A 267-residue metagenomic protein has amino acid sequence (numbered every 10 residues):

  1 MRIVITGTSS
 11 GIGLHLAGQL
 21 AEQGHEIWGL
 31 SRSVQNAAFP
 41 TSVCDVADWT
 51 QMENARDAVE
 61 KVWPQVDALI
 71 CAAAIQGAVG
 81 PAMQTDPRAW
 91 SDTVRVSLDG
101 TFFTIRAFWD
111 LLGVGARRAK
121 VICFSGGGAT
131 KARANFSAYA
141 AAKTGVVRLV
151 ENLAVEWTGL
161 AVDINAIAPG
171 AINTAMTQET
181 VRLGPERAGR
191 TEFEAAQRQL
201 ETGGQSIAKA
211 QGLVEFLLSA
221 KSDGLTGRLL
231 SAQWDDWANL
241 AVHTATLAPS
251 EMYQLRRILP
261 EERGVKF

Functional and structural regions predicted by a protein language model:
S9, A17: N-terminal Rossmann NAD(P)H-binding glycine-rich loop of SDR-like oxidoreductase domains
C44-N54, P87: The beta1-alpha1 cofactor-binding region of Rossmann-like NAD(H)/NADP(H)-dependent oxidoreductases
A72-A78: Conserved NAD(P)H cofactor-binding loop of Rossmann-fold oxidoreductase domains
M83-F102, I122, Y139, V146: Catalytic Tyr-X3-Lys loop
V94-T101, A134, A142, N165 (+1 more regions): Short alpha-helix in the Rossmann-fold core of NAD(P)-dependent oxidoreductases
V96-A116, A154-V155: Amphipathic alpha-helical dimer-interface segment in Rossmann-like NAD(P)H-dependent oxidoreductases
G113, K120-G145, V150-G159, A171-I172 (+1 more regions): Catalytic loop of short-chain dehydrogenase/reductase
A166, R187-F267: C-terminal helical subdomain
